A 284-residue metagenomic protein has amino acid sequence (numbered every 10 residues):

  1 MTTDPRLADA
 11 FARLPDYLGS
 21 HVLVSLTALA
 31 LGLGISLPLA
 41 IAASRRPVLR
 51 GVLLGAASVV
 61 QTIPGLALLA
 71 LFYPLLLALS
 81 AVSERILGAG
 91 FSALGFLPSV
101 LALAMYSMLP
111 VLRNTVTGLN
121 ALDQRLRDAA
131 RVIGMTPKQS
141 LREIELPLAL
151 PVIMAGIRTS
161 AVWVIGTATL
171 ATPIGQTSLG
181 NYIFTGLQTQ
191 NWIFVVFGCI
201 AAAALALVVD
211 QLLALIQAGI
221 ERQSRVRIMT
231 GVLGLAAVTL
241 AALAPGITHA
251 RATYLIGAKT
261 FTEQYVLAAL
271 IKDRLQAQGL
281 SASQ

Functional and structural regions predicted by a protein language model:
M1-A28, R142: Periplasmic/extracellular loop-to-transmembrane helix junction in inner-membrane transport proteins
R13-V24, P74-P110: Loop-to-helix entry region at the N-terminal start of transmembrane alpha-helices in multi-pass membrane transporters
L26, K138-L170: Transmembrane alpha-helices
L39-P74, L103, R113-N120, R227-I228: Cytoplasmic-entry segments and transmembrane alpha-helices of multi-pass inner-membrane transporters
L119-A149, Q176: Short helix-to-coil transition segments within interhelical loops that connect adjacent transmembrane helices
L179-L215: Hydrophobic alpha-helical transmembrane segments of polytopic membrane proteins
R225-A250: Internal/C-terminal transmembrane anchor helices
R251-T262, S281-Q284: Short, well-ordered beta-strand elements
